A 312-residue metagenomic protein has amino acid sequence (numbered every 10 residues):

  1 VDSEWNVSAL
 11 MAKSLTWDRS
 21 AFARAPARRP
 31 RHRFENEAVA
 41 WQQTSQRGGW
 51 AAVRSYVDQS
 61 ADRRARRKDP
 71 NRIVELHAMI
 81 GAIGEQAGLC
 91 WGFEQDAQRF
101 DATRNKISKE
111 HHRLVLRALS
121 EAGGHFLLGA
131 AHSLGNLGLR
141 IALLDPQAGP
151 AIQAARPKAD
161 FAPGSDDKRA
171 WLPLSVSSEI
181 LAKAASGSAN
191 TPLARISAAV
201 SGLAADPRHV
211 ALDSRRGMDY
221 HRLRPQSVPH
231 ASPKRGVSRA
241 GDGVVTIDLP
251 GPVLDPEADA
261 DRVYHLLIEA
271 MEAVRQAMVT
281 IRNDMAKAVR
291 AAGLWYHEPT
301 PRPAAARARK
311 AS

Functional and structural regions predicted by a protein language model:
D2-E85, L89, E110, L114-H125 (+1 more regions): Acidic, Ser/Thr/Gly/Pro-rich intrinsically disordered interaction regions
L89-I107: Short N-terminal edge-element motif at the start of the domain
